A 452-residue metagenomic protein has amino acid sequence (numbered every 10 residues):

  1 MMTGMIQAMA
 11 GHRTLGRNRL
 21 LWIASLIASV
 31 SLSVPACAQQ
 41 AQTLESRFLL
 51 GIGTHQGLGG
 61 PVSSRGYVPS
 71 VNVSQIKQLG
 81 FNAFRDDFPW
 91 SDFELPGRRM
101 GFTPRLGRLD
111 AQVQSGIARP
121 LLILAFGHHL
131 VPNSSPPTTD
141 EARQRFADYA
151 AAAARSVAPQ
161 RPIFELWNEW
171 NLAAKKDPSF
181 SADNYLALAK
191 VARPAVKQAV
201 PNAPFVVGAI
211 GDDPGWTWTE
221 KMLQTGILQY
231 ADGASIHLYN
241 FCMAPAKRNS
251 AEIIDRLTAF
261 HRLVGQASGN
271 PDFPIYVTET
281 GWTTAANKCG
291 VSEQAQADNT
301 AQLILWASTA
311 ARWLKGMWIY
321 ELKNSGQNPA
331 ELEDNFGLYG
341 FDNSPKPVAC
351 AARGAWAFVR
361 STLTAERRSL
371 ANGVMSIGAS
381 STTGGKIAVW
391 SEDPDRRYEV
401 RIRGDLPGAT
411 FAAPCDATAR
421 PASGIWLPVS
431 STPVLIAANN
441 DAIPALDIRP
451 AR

Functional and structural regions predicted by a protein language model:
M1-R17: N-terminal secretory signal peptides that target proteins for export/translocation
W22-S33: Bacterial N-terminal signal peptides
Q39-N82, D87: Boundary/entry segment of secreted carbohydrate-active catalytic domains
L79-L223, I227-Q229, H237-F241: Substrate-binding cleft and catalytic face of glycoside hydrolase catalytic domains, especially the flexible beta-alpha
A182-L303, A307-A310: Noncatalytic carbohydrate-binding groove/subsite architecture in carbohydrate-active enzymes
G281-A352: Aromatic/acidic polysaccharide-binding cleft in carbohydrate-active enzymes
R368-P407: Carbohydrate-binding surface patches
R420-R452: C-terminal beta-strand-rich structural cap/linker in extracellular carbohydrate-active enzymes
